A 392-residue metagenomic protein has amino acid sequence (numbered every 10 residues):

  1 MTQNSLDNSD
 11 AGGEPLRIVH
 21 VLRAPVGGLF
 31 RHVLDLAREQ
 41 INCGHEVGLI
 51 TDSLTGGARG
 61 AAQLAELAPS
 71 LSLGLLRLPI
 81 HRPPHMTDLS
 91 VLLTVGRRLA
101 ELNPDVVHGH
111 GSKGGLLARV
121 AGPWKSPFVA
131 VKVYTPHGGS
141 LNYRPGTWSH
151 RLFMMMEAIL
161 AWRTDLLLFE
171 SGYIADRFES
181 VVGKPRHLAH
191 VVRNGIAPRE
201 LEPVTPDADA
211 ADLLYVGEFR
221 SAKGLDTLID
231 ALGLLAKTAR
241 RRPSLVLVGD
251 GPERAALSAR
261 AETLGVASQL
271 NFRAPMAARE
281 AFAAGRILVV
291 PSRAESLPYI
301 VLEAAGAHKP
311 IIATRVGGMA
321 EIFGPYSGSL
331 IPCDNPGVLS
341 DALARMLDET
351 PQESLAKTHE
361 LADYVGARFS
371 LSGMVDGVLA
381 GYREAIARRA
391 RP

Functional and structural regions predicted by a protein language model:
H20-T87: N-terminal strand-loop element at the rim of the active site of nucleotide-sugar-dependent glycosyltransferases
F30-R38, A211, Y215-A236, L245 (+2 more regions): A conserved mid-protein helix/loop that constitutes part of the nucleotide-sugar donor-binding site
T87-L93, V131, S140-I159, R163 (+1 more regions): Nucleotide-sugar donor phosphate/pyrophosphate-binding loop at the beta->alpha transition of glycosyltransferases
W162-L188, I196-P198: A short, active-site helix/loop in glycosyltransferases that binds the activated sugar's phosphate group
E253, V266-P275, A281: Active-site donor-binding acidic/aromatic loop of nucleotide-activated sugar and phosphosugar transferases involved
R293: Aromatic "clamp/platform" in nucleotide-sugar-dependent glycosyltransferases that forms part of the donor/acceptor
P310-A313: Short hydrophobic beta-strand element within catalytic cores of glycosyltransferases and related nucleotide-activated
G324-G337, R345-P351: Conserved acidic donor-binding segment of nucleotide-sugar-dependent glycosyltransferases
